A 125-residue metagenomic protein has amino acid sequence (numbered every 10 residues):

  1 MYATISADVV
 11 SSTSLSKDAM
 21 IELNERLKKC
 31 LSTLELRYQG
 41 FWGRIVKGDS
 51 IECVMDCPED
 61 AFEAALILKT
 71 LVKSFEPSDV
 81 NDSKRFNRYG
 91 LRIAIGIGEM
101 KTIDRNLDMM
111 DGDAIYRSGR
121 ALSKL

Functional and structural regions predicted by a protein language model:
M1-L125: Regulatory and interdomain segments flanking nucleotide-handling catalytic cores in signaling/defense enzymes
